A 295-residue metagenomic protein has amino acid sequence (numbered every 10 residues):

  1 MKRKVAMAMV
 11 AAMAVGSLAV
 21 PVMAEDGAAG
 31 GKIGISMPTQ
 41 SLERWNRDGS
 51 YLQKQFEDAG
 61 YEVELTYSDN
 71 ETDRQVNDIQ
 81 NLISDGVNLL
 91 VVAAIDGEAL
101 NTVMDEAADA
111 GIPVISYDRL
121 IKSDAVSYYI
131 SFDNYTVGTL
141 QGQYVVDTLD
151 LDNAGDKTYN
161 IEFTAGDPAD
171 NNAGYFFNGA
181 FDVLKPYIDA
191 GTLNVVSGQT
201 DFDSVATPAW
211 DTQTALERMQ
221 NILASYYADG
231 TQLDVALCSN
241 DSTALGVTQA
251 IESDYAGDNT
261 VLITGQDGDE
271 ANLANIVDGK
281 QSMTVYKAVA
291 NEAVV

Functional and structural regions predicted by a protein language model:
K2-K4, A8-M9, A24-V295: A residue-level marker of the well-folded mature domains of exported/periplasmic proteins
M9, M13-L18: Hydrophobic core
